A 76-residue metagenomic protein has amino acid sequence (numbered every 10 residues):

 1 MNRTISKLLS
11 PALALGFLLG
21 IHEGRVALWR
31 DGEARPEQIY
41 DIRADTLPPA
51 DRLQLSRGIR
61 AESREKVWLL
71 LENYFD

Functional and structural regions predicted by a protein language model:
M1-P36: The feature represents the first ordered module of a protein
E23, E33, E37, E62-E65 (+1 more regions): Glutamate identity and glutamate-enriched acidic tracts
V26-S56: Flexible, solvent-exposed short loops/turns enriched in glycine
D51-D76: C-terminal partner/receptor-binding element of secreted or periplasmic proteins
